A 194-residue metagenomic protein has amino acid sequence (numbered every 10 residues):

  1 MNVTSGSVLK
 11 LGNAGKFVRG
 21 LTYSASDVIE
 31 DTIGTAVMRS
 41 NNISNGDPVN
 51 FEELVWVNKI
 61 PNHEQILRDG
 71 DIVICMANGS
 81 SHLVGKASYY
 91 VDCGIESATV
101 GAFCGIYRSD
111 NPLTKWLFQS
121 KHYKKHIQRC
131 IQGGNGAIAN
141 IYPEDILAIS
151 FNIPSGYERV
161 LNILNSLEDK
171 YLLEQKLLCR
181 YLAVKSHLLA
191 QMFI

Functional and structural regions predicted by a protein language model:
M1-T22, A148, I153-R159, L172-Q191: Non-catalytic DNA-recognition/assembly elements of restriction-modification systems
G12-D27, N41-I72, G94: Sequence-specific dsDNA recognition surfaces
S24-T32, C130: Short coil/turn segments at secondary-structure boundaries
R39, H63-Q119: A short beta-sheet element
N58, G105-R108, A148-F151: Short, well-ordered beta-strand elements within core beta-sheets of diverse protein domains
I95-A102, I131-R159: A short glycine-rich beta-alpha junction/loop motif
P112-Q132: Glycine- and charge-enriched low-complexity intrinsically disordered segments
S166-K170: Extracytoplasmic mature domains of secreted or surface-exposed proteins
